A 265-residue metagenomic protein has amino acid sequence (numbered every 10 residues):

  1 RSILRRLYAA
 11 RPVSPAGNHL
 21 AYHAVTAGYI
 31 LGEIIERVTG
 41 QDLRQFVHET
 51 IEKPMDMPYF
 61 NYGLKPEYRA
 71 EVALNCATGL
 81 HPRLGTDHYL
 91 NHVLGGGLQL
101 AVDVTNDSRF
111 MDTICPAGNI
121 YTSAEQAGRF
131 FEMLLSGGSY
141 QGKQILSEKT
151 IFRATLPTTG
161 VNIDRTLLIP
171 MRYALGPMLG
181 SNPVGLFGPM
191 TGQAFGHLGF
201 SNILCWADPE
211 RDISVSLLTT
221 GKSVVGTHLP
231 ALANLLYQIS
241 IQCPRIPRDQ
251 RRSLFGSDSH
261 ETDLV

Functional and structural regions predicted by a protein language model:
R1-P189: Short, surface-exposed loop or secondary-structure junction motifs that flank catalytic or metal-binding residues
G28, K222-S223: Solvent-exposed loop/turn segments at secondary-structure junctions within structured extracellular/periplasmic domains
D42, M133, L146-S147, L217-T219 (+1 more regions): Composition- and surface-driven signal marking solvent-exposed, interaction-prone regions in large proteins
G128, E132, R211, L236-I239: C-terminal helical cap and adjacent loop that interface with cofactors, partners, or active-site loops
S136-S139, T150, T155-I163, V224-V265: Short, gly/Ser/Thr-rich active-site loops of penicillin-recognizing serine hydrolases
G199-S201: Short, small/polar residue-rich loop motifs at catalytic or cofactor-binding pockets
C205-W206, D212-G221: Short, well-ordered beta-strand elements
